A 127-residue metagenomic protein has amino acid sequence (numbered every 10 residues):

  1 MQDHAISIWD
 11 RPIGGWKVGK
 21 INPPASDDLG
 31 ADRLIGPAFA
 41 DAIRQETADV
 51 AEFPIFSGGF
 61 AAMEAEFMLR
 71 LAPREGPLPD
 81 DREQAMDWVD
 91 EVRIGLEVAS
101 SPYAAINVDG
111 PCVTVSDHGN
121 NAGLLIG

Functional and structural regions predicted by a protein language model:
M1-G127: Catalytic-core "active-site belt" of small-molecule-metabolizing enzymes, emphasizing His/Asp/Glu-rich regions
